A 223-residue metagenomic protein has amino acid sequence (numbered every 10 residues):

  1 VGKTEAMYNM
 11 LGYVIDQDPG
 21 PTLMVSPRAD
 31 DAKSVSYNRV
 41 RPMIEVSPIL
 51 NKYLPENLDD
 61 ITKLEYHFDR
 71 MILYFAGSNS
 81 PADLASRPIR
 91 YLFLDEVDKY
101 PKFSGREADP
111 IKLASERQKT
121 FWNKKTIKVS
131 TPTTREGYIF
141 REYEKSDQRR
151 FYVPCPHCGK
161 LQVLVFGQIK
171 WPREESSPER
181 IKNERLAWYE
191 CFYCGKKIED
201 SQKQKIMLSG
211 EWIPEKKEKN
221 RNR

Functional and structural regions predicted by a protein language model:
V1-R223: Phosphate/NTP-binding elements of NTP-utilizing enzymes
